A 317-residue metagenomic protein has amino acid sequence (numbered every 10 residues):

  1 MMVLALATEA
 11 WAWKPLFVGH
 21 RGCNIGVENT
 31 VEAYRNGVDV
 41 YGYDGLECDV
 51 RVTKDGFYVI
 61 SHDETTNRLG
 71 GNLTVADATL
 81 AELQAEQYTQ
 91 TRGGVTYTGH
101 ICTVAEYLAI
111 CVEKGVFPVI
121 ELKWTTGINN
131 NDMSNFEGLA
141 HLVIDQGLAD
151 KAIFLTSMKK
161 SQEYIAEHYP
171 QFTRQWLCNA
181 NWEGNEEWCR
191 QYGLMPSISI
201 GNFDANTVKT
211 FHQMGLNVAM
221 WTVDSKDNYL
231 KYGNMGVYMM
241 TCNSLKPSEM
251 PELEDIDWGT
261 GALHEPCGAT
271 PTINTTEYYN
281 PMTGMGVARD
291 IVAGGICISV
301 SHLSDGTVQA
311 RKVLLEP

Functional and structural regions predicted by a protein language model:
M1, G26-V27, P317: A periodicity- and composition-biased signal for non-globular, repetitive helical segments
M1-A7: Bacterial N-terminal signal peptides
V3, Y97, F211, G268-A269: Alpha-helical interaction segments
E9-G259: Phosphate-group recognition and catalysis centered on beta-loop-alpha active-site segments
G259-P317: C-terminal outer-membrane/trafficking sorting elements
